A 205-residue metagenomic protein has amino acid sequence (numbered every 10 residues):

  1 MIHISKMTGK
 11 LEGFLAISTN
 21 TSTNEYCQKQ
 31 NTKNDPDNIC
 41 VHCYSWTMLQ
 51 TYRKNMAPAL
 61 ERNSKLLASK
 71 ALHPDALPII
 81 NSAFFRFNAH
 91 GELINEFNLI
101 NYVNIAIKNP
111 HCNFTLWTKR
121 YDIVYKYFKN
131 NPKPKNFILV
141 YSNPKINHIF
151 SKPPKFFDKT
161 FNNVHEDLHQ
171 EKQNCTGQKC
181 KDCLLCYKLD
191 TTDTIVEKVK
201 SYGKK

Functional and structural regions predicted by a protein language model:
M1-K205: Class I S-adenosyl-L-methionine
